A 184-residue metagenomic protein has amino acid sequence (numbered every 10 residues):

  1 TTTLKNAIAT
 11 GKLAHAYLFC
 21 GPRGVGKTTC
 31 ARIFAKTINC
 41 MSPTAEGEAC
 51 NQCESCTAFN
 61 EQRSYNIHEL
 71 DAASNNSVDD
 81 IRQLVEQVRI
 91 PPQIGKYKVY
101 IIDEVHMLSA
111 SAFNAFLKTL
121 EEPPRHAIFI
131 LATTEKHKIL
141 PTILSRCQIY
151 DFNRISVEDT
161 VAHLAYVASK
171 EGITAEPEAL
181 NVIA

Functional and structural regions predicted by a protein language model:
T1-I149, S156-D159, A165-S169, P177-E178: P-loop/Walker A NTP-binding region and its immediately flanking N-terminal helices in P-loop NTPase folds
E178-A184: Conserved AAA+ ATPase small/helical "lid" subdomain
